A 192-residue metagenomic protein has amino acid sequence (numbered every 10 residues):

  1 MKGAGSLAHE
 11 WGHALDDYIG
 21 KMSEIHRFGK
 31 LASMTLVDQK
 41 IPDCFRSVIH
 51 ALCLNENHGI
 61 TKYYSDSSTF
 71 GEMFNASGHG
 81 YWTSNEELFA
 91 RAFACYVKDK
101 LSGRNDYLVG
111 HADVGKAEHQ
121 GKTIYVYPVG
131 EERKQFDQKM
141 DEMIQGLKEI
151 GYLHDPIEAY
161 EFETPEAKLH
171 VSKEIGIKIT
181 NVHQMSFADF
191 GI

Functional and structural regions predicted by a protein language model:
M1-F187: Active-site-flanking segments in enzyme catalytic domains
I192: C-terminal extracytoplasmic interaction modules
